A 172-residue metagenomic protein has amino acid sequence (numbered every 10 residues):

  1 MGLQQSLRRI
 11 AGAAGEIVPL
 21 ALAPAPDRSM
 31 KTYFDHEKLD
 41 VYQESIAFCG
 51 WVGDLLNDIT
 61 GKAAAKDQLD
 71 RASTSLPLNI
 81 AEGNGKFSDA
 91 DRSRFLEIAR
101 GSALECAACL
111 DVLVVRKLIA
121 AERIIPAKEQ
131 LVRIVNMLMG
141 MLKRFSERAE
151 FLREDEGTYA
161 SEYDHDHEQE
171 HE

Functional and structural regions predicted by a protein language model:
M1-E172: Amphipathic alpha-helical assembly/interaction segments
